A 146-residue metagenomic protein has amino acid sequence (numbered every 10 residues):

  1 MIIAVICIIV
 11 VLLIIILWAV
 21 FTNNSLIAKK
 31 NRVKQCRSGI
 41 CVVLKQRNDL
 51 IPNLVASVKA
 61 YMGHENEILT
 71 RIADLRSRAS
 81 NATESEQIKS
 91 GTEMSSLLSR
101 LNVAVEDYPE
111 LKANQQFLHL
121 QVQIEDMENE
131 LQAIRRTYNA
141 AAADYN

Functional and structural regions predicted by a protein language model:
M1-N146: A helix-centric hydrophobic-segment signal that preferentially recognizes long, alpha-helical stretches used
